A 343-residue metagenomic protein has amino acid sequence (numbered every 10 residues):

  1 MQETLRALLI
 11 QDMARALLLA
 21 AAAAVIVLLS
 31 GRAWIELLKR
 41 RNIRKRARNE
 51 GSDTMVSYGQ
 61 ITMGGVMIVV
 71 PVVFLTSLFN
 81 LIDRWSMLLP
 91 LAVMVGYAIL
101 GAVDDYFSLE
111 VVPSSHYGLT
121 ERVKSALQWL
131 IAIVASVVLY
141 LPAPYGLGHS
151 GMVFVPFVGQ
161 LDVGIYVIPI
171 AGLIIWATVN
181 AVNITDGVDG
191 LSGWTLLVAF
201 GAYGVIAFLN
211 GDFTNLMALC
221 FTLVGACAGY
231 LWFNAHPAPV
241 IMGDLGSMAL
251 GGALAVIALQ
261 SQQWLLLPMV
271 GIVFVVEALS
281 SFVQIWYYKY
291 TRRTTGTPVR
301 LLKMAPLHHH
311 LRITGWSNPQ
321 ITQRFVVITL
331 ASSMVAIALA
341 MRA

Functional and structural regions predicted by a protein language model:
Q2-L279: "…together with the soluble PPM/PP2C metallo-phosphatase catalytic core" -> "…together with the soluble PPM/PP2C
R32, K39-R46, V273-R324: Membrane-proximal soluble regions of multi-pass membrane proteins
M67-I68, Q284-Y287, S317, L339-R342: Short, charged low-complexity intrinsically disordered segments located at boundaries of structured domains
P142-L147, V335-A343: Juxtamembrane boundary at the C-terminal end of a transmembrane helix
Q320-A340: Final/C-terminal transmembrane alpha-helix of multipass membrane proteins
